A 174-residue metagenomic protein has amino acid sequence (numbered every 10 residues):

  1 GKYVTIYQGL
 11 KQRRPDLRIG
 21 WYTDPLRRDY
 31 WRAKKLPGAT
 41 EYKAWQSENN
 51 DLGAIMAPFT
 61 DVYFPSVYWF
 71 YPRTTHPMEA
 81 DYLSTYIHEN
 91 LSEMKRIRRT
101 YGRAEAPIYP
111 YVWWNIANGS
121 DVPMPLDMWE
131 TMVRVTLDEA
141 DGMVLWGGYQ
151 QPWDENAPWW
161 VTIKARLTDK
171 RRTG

Functional and structural regions predicted by a protein language model:
K2-N49, T100-N118: Aromatic-lined carbohydrate-recognition surfaces of secreted/lumenal glycan-active proteins
R13, I55-P58, Y101-A104, L137-D138: Extracellular/periplasmic catalytic domains that process cell-envelope and extracellular macromolecules
W31-A44, P72-T85, G119-M124, E155: Short, flexible/disordered intra-domain loops and linkers
A39, W45-D81, D141, L145-Q151: Aromatic- and acid-rich polysaccharide-binding/catalytic face of secreted or lumenal carbohydrate-active enzymes
T40-A54, S84-R98, D127-M132: Alpha-helical scaffolding within the catalytic cores of extracellular/periplasmic polymer-degrading hydrolases
P58-F59, P65-N118: Glycoside hydrolase catalytic-domain groove-lining segments
T60-D61, V67-F70, E105-G174: Substrate-binding cleft of secreted/luminal carbohydrate-active enzymes
